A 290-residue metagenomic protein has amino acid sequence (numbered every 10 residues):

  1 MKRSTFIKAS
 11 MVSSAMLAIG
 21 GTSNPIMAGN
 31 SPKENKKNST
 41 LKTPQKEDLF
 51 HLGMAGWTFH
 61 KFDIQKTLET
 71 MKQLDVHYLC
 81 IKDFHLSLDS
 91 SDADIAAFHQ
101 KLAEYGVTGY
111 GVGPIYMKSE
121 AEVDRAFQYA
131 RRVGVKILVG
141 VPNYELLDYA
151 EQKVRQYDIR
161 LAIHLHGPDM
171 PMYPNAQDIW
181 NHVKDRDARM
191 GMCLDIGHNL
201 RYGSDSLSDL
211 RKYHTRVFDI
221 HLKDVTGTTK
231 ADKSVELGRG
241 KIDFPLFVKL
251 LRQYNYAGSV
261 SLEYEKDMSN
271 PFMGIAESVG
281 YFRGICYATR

Functional and structural regions predicted by a protein language model:
K2-H51, H60-L74, A176, N181-L194 (+1 more regions): Histidine-acidic metal/acid-base catalytic patches
S10-M11, A15-G20, P44, Q65-K66 (+3 more regions): Active-site acidic/histidine proton-transfer and metal-coordination neighborhood in alpha/beta enzyme cores
F50-G56, L79-I81, G109-P114, L138-G140 (+4 more regions): Hydrophobic faces of well-ordered beta-strands that scaffold small-molecule active sites in alpha/beta enzyme cores
A55-F59, K82-L86, P114-M117, N143 (+4 more regions): Active-site beta-loop-alpha junctions enriched in small/polar residues
C80-A97: Glycine-rich, proline-tolerant flexible connector loops at the mouths of alpha/beta enzymes
L88, I95, V123, G140 (+3 more regions): Flexible, glycine- and charge-enriched loops at secondary-structure boundaries
L88, L147, T229: Short glycine-rich, flexible loops that bind phosphorylated cofactors or substrates
D94-E104, Y149-Q156, L246-L250: Catalytic-core regions built around general acid/base machinery
